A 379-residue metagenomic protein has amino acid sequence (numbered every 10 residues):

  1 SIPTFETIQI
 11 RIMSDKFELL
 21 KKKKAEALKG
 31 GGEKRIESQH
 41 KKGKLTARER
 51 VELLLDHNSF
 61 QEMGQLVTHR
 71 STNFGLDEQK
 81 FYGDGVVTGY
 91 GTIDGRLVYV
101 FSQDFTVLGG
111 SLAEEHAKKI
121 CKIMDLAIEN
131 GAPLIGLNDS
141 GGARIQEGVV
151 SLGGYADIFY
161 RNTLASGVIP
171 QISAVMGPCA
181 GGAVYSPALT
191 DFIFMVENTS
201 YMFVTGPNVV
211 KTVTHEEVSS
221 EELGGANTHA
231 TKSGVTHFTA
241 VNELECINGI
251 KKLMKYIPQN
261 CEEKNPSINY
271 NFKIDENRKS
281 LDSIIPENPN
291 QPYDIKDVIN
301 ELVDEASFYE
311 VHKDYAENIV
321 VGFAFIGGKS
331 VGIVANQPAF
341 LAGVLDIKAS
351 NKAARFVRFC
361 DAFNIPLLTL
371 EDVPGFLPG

Functional and structural regions predicted by a protein language model:
I2-I12: Short, Lys/Arg-enriched N-terminal segments with co-localized hydrophobic residues within the first ~10-30 amino acids
I12-I172, P178-Y185, L189-V209, T214-G379: Terminal-region recognition feature
